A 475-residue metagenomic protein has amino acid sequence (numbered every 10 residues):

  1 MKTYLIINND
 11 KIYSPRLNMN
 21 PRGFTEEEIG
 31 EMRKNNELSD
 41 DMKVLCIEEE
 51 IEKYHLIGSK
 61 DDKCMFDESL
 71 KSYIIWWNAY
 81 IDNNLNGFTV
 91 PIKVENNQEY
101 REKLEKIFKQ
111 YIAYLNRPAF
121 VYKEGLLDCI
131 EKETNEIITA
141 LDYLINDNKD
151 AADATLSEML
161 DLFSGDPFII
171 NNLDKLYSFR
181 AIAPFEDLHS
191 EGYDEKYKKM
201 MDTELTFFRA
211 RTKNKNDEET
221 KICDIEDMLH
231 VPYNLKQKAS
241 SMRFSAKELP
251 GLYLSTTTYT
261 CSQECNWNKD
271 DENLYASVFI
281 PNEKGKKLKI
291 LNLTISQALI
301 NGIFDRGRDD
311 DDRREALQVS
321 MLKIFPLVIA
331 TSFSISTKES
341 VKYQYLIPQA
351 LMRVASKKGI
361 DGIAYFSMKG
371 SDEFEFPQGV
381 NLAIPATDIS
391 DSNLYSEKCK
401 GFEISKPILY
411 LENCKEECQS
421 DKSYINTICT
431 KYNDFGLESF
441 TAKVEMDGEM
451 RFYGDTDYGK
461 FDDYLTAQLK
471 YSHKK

Functional and structural regions predicted by a protein language model:
T3, P250-L252, A276, G362: Beta-sheet entry/capping signal
T3-I7, F208-R211: A short beta-strand micro-motif
S14-N18, P250-L254: A short, exposed loop/beta-hairpin motif centered on an aromatic-Gly-Thr core
G23, E28, K43, I47-E204 (+6 more regions): Active-site and NAD+-binding cores of ADP-ribose-processing enzymes
G23, S255-T256: Conserved aromatic
R243-L249: Short glycine-enriched loop/turn motifs at secondary-structure junctions
T258-D270: Short active-site loop/helix that positions an aromatic residue
